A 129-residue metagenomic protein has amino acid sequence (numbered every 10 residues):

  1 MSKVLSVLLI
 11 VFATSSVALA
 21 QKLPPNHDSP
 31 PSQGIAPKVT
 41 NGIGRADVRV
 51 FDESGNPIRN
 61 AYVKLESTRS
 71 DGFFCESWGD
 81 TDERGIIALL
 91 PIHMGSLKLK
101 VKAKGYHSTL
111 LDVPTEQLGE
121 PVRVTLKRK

Functional and structural regions predicted by a protein language model:
M1-V4: Positively charged n-region of N-terminal signal peptides that target proteins for export
S6-S15: Bacterial N-terminal signal peptides
L19-R45, F51-S54, L110-P114, P121-K129: Beta-strand-rich domain onsets/edges
G44-A46, S54-S70: Short, ordered, surface-exposed loop/turn motifs in non-cytosolic proteins
S70-I87: Short, acidic Ser/Thr/Gly-rich low-complexity loop/linker segments typical of extracellular and cell-surface proteins
A88-S96: Short Pro-Gly-centered beta-turn/loop motif in secreted/extracellular proteins
G95-L99, E120: Exposed beta-strand face motif in extracellular beta-rich ectodomains
K100-D112: A short, solvent-exposed loop/turn motif at the edges and junctions of modular extracellular/periplasmic domains
